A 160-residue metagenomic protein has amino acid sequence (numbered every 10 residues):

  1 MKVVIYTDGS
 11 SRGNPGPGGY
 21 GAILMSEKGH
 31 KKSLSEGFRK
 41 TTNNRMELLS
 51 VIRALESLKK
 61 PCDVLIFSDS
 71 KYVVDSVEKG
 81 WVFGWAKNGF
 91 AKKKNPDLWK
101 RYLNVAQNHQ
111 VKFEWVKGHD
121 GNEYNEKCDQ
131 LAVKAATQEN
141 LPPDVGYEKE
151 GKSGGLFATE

Functional and structural regions predicted by a protein language model:
M1-L49, R53-C62, Q138-Y147, L156-E160: RNase H-like nuclease fold core
S10-P17, I52-K127, L131, A135-A136 (+2 more regions): RNase H catalytic domain
Y102-N104, D144-K149: Terminal alpha-helical segments
K152-S153: Intrinsic low-complexity, glycine/proline- and repeat-rich, mixed-charge intrinsically disordered regions appended
